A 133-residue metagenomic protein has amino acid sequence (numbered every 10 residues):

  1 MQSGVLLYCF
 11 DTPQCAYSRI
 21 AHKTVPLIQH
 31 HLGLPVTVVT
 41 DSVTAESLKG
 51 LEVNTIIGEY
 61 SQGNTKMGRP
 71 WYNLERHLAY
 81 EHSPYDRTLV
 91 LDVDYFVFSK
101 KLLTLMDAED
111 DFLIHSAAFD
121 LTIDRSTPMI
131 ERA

Functional and structural regions predicted by a protein language model:
M1-A133: Glycosyltransferase catalytic domains, chiefly GT-A lineage
